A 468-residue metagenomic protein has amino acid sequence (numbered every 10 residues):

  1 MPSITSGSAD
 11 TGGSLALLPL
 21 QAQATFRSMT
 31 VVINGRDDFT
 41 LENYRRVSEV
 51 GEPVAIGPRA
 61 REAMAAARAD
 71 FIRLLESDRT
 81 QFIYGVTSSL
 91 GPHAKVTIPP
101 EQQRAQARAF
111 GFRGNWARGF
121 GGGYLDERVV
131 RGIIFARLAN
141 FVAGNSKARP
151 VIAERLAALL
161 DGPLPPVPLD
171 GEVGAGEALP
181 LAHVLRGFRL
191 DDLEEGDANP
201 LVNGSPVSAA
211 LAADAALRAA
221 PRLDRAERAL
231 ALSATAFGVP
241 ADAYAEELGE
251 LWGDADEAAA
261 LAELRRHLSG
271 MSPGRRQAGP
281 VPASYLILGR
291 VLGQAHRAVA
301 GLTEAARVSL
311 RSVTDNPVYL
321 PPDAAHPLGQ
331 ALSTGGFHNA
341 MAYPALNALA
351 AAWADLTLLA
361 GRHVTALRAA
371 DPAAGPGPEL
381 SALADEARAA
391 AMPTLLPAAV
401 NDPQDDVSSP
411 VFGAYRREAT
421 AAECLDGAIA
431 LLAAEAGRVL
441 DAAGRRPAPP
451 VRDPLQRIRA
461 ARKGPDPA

Functional and structural regions predicted by a protein language model:
M1-I4, M29: Short hydrophobic transmembrane-like helices used for membrane targeting/insertion
S3-S8, S14: Low-acidity, Ser/Thr- and Arg-rich intrinsically disordered low-complexity segments
L15-L20: Leucine-biased recognition of intrinsically disordered, low-complexity hydrophobic segments
A22-A24: Intrinsic disorder/low-complexity segments enriched in polar/small residues
F26, T30-F71, S77, R155 (+2 more regions): C-terminal auxiliary extensions adjacent to catalytic cores
F26, T30-T80, P100-Q103, A107-P165 (+1 more regions): Glycine-rich, flexible loop motifs
I83-A105, F112-A143, V167-F188, L193-A210 (+1 more regions): FAD-binding core of FAD-dependent oxidoreductases, characterized by glycine-rich FAD pyrophosphate-binding loops
G162-D170, R222: Short secondary-structure capping/junction motifs at helix and strand boundaries
